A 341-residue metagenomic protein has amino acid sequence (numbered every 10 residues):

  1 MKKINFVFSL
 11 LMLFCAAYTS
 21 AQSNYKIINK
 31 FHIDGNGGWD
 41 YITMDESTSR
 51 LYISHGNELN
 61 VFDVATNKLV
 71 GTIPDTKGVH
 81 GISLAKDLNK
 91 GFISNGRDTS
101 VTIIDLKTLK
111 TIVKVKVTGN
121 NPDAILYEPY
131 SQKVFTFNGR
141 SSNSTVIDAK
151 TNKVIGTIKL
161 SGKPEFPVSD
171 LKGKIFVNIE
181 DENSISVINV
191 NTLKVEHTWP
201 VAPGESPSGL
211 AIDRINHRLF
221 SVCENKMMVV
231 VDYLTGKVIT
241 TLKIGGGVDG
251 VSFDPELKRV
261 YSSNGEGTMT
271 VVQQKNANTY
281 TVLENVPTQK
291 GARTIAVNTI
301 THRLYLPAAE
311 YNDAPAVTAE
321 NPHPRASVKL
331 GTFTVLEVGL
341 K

Functional and structural regions predicted by a protein language model:
M1-F8: Bacterial N-terminal signal peptides that target proteins for export
M12, Y18-K341: Predominantly soluble domains enriched in secretory-pathway, periplasmic, or organellar proteins
